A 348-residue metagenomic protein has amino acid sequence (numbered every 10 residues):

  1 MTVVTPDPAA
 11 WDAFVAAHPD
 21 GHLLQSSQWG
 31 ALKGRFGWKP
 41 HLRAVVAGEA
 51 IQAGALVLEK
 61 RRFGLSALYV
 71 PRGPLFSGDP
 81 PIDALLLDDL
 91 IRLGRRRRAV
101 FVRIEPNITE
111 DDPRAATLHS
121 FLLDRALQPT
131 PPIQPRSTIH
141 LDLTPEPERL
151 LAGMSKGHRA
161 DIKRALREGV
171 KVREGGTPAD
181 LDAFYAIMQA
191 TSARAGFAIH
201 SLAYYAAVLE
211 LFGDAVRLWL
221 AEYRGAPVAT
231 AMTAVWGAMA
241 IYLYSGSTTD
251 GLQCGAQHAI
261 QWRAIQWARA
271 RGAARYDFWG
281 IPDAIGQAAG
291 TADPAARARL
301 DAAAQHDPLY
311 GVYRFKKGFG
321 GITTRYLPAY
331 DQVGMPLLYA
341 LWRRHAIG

Functional and structural regions predicted by a protein language model:
V3-G64, P106-P113, H119-Q253, Q266 (+1 more regions): A conserved beta-strand-loop-helix scaffold within acyl/acetyltransferase catalytic domains
W38-P40, R96-A99, A270-A274: Short, high-confidence coil segments that cap the C-terminus of an alpha-helix and link into the following beta-strand
A67, A99-F101, M239, R275: Residues at the N-termini of beta-strands
V70: Flexible glycine-rich active-site/ligand-binding loops centered on an Asp-His dyad
P74-L123: A gly/proline- and charged-residue-enriched helix-loop-helix capping module
L85-L93, A206-L211, A215-A340: Aromatic (often tryptophan-rich) hydrophobic motifs at membrane interfaces
T117-S120, Q189-A190, T291-P294, Y339-W342: Short low-complexity, flexible loop/linker segments enriched in glycine and/or proline with clustered acidic
S137, L141-T144, V333-G348: C-terminal "cap" of GNAT-fold acetyltransferases
